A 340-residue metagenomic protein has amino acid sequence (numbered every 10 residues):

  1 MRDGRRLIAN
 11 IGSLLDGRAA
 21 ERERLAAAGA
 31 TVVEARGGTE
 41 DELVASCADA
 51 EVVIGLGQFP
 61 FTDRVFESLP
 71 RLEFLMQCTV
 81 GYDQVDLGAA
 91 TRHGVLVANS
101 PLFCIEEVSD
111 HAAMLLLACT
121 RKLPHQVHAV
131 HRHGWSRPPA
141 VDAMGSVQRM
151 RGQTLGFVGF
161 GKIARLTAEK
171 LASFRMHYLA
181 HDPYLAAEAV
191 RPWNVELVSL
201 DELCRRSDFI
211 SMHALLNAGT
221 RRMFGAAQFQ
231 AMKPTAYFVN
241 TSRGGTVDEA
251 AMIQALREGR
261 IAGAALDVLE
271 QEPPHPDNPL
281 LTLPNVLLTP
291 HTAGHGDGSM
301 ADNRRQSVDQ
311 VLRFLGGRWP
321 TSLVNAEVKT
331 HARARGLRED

Functional and structural regions predicted by a protein language model:
M1-A98, G225: An N-terminal-biased, well-structured beta-alpha scaffold segment characteristic of Rossmann-like dinucleotide-binding
N10, L155-F157: Hydrophobic Val/Ile/Leu positions in short beta-strands of Rossmann-like dinucleotide-binding domains
E51-I54, F74, F209, Y237 (+2 more regions): Short, Asp-centered acidic motifs that coordinate Mg2+ and/or phosphate in catalytic or ligand-binding sites
F61-V65, L179, P183-P279: Rossmann-like adenosine-cofactor binding region
H93, P101-T154, L166-E169, P320: Phosphate-binding beta-alpha-beta segment of Rossmann-like dinucleotide-binding domains, i.e., the NAD(P)
V97, H177, T235-D340: Rossmann-like dinucleotide-binding domain for NAD(H)/NADP(H)
F160-G161: Glycine-rich Rossmann-fold phosphate-binding loop(s) that bind the pyrophosphate of adenine dinucleotide cofactors
A168, A172, L256: Gly/Ala-rich phosphate-binding loop of Rossmann-like dinucleotide-binding domains, activating on the conserved
